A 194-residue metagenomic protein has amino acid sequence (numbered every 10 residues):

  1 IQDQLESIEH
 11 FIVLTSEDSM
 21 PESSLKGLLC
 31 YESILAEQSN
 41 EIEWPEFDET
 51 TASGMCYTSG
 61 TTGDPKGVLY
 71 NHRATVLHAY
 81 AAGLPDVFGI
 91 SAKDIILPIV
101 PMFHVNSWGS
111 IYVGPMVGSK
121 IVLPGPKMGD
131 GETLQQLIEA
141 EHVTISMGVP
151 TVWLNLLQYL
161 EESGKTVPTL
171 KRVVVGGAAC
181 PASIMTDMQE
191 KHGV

Functional and structural regions predicted by a protein language model:
I1, E17-D18, V100, P126 (+1 more regions): Adenylate-forming
Q2-E49, L160: ANL superfamily adenylate-forming
L5-H10, S119, P168-K171, H192-V194: A short helix->loop->beta-strand "cap" motif at the edges of active sites that frequently abuts
H10-I12, L97, V122, V174: Hydrophobic/aromatic beta-strand patches that form the interior of the parallel beta-sheet core in alpha/beta enzyme
E32, T50, H72-R73, V100 (+2 more regions): Structural detector for helix-capping/boundary residues
Q38-T51, M55-L97, S119: Conserved adenylate-forming
A52, T58-T61, L69, I96 (+5 more regions): Conserved S/T- and glycine-rich ATP-binding loop of Class I adenylate-forming
V76-I95, V105-T144, Y159: Conserved AMP-binding/adenylation subdomain of ANL enzymes
